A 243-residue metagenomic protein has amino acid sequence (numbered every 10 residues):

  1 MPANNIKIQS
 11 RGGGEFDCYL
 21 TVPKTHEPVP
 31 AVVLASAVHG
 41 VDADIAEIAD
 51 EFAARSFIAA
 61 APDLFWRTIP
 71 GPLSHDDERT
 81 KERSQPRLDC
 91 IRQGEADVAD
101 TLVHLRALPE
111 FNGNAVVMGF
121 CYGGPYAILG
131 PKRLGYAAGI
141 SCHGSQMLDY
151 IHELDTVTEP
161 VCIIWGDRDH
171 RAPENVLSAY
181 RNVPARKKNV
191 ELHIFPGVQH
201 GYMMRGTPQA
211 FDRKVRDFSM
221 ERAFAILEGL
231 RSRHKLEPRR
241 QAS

Functional and structural regions predicted by a protein language model:
M1-S243: N-terminal cap/leader regions of alpha/beta-hydrolase-fold enzymes, predominantly small-molecule hydrolases
